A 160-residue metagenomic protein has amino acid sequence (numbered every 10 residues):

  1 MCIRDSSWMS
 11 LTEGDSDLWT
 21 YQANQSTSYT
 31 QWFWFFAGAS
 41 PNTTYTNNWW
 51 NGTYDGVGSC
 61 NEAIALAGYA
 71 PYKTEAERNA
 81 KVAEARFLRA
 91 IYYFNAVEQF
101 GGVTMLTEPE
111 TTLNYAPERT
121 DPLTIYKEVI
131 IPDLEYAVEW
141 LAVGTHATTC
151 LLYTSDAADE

Functional and structural regions predicted by a protein language model:
M1-D5, Y153-E160: Conserved small/polar residues in nucleotide/adenosyl-binding loops
M1-W19, N47, L123: Acidic, glycine-rich segments characteristic of secretory precursors and extracytoplasmic regions
S10, G102-L106: Outer-membrane beta-barrel and related beta-rich outer-membrane complex signature in Gram-negative bacteria
T12-S16, P132, A158-D159: Intrinsic disorder/low-complexity signal
E13, F100, T112: Residue-level signal for pocket-adjacent positions within structured domains
N24-F100, Y115-A116, T120-E128, L134-C150: Conserved, well-structured interaction surfaces
T107-N114: Short linear capping/connector segments at secondary-structure termini
